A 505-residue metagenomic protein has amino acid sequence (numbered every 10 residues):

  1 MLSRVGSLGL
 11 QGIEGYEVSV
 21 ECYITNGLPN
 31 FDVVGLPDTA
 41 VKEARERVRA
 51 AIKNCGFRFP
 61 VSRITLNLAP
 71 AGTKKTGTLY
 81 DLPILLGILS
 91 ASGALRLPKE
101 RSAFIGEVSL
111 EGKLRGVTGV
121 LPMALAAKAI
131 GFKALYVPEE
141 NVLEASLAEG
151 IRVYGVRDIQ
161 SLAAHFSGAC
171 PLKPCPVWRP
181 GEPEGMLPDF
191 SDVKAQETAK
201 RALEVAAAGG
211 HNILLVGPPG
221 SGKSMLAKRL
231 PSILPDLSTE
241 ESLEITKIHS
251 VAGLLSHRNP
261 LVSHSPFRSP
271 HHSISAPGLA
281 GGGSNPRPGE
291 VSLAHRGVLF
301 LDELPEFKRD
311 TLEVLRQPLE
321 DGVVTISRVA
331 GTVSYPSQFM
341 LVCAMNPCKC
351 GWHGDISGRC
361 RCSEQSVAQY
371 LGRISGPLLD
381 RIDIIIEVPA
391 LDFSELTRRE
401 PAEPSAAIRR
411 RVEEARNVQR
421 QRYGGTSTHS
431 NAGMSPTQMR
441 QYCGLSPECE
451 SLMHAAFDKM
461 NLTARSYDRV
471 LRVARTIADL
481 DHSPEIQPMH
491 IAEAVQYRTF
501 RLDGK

Functional and structural regions predicted by a protein language model:
M1-L214, P218-S224, S327, S466-Y467 (+2 more regions): Peripheral, non-AAA+ core regions of ATP-driven protein-machinery
V18-I24, L279, D383-I386: Short beta-strand elements
V34-R45, R58-P60, N67-G77, P286 (+1 more regions): Basic, amphipathic alpha-helical bundle interface domains used for macromolecular binding and assembly
E204, L261, P266, S273-L299 (+1 more regions): Conserved alpha-helical scaffold flanking the Walker A/P-loop in AAA+ ATPase domains
L215, L301, A344: Hydrophobic anchor at the beta1->P-loop junction of P-loop NTPases
L215-S256: Walker A/P-loop
G217, G281, E303: The Walker A (P-loop) glycine that initiates the GxxxxGKT/S ATP-binding motif of P-loop NTPases
R296, D302-E303, V314: Walker B catalytic acidic pair
